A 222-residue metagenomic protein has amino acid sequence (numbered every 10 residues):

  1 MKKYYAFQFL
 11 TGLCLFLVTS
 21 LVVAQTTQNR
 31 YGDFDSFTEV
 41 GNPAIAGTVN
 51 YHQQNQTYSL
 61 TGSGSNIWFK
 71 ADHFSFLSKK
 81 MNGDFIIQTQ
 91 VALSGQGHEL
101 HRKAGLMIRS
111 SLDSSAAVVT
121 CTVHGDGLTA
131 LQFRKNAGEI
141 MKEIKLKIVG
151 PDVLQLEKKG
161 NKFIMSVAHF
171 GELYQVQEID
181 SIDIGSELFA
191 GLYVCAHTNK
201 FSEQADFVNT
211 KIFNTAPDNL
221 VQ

Functional and structural regions predicted by a protein language model:
K2-T11: Bacterial N-terminal signal peptides that target proteins for export
Q25-Q222: Extracellular glycan-recognition regions
